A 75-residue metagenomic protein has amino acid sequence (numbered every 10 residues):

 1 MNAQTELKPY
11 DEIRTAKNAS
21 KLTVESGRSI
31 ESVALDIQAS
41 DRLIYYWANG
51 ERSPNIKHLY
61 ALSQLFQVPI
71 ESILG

Functional and structural regions predicted by a protein language model:
M1-R28: A short, Lys/Arg-rich alpha-helix, primarily the initiator
S20, E31, R42, Y60: Residues within the helices of the helix-turn-helix
T23, A34, S63: The alpha-helix within a helix-turn-helix
G27-R28, P54-K57: Residue-level signal for the short linker/turn that defines the boundary of a DNA-recognition helix
R28-L35, Y45-Y46: Short, conserved structural micro-motifs that define repeat-unit consensus positions and nucleotide-binding loops
Q38, K57-S72: DNA major-groove recognition helix of helix-turn-helix/homeodomain DNA-binding modules
Q38-S53: Recognition helix of helix-turn-helix/homeodomain-like DNA-binding domains that insert into the DNA major groove
G75: Phosphate-coordinating loops and pocket residues in cytosolic domains that bind phosphorylated ligands
